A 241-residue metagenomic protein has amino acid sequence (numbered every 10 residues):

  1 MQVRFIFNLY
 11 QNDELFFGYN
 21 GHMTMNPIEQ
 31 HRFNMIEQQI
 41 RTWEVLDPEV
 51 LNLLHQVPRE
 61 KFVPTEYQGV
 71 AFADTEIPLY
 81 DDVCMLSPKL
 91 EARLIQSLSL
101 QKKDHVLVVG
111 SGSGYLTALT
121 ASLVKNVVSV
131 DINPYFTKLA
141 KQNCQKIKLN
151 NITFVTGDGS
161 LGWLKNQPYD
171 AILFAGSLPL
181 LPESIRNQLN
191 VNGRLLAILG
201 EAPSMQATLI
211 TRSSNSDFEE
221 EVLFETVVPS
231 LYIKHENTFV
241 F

Functional and structural regions predicted by a protein language model:
M1-V3, S99: Short intrinsically disordered, low-complexity coil segments enriched in acidic
Q2, F16-Y19, V155, S160: Intrinsically disordered, low-complexity segments enriched in small/polar residues
I6-F7, F62, N126, G159: Alpha-helical interaction segments
F7, N12-T24: Short, Lys/Arg-enriched N-terminal segments with co-localized hydrophobic residues within the first ~10-30 amino acids
M23-L107, L119, L123, K138 (+3 more regions): Class I SAM-dependent transferase core
S99-E219: Conserved nucleotide-cofactor-binding alpha/beta core module
T208-S213, E220-F241: Substrate-binding/catalytic lobe of Class I Rossmann-like enzymes that use SAM or dcSAM, i.e., the mid-to-C-terminal
